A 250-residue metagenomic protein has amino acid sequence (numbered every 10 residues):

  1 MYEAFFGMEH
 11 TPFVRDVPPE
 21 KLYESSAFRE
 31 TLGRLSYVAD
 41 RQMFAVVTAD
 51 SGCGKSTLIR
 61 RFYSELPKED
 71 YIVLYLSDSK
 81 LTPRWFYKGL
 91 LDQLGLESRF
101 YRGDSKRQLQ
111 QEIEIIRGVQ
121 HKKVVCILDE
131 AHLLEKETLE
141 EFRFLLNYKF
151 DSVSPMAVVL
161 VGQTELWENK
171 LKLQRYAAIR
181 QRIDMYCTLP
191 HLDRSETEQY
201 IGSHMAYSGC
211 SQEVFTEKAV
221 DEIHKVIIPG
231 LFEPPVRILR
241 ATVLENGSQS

Functional and structural regions predicted by a protein language model:
M1-R41: A short, basic N-terminal segment
T11-P12, Y71-V73, L81-F100: Conserved NTP-binding/hydrolysis module of P-loop NTPases
R34-Y37, G103-V119: Conserved alpha-helical scaffold flanking the Walker A/P-loop in AAA+ ATPase domains
R41-R61: Walker A/P-loop nucleotide-binding motif
F44, E114, H121-L160, E165 (+1 more regions): Conserved Walker B catalytic segment
T48, S77, L128: Residues at the beta-strand->loop junction immediately N-terminal to the Walker
I115-V119, F150, V159, W167-V226: Helix-loop-helix "sensor" segment of P-loop NTPases
T216, I227-T242: The conserved phosphate-sensing helix
